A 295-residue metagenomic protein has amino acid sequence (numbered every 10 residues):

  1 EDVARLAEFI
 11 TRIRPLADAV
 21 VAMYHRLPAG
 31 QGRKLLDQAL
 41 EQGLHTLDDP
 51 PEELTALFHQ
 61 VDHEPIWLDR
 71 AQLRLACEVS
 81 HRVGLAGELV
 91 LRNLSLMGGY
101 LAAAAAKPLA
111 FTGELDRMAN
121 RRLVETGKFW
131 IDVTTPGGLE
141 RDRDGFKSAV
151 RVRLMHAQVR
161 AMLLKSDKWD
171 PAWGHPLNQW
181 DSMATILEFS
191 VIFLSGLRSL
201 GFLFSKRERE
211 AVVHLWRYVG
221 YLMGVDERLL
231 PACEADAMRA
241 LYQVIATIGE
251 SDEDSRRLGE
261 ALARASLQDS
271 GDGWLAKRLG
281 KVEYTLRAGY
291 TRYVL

Functional and structural regions predicted by a protein language model:
E1-I186, S190-L295: Mature, function-bearing regions of proteins
